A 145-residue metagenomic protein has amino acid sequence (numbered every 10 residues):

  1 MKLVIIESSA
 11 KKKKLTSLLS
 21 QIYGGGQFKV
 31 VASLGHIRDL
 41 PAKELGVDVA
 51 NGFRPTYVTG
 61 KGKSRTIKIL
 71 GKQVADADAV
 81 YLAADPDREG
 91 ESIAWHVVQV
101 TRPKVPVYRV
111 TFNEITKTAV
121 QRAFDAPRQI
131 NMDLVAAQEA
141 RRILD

Functional and structural regions predicted by a protein language model:
M1-D145: Intrinsically disordered, low-complexity regulatory segments
